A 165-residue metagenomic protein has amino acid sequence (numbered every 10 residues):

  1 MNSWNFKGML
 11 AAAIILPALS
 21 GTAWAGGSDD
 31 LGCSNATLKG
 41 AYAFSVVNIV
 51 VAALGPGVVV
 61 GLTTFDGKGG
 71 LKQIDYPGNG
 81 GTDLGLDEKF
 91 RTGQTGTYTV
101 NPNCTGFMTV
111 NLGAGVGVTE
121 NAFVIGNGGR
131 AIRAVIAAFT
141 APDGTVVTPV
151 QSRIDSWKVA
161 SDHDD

Functional and structural regions predicted by a protein language model:
M1-A11: Bacterial N-terminal signal peptides that target proteins for export
W4, T22-W24: N-terminal leader/capping segments at the start of a protein or of a new domain
M9-S20: Bacterial N-terminal signal peptides
W24-D165: Mature soluble binding/inhibitory domains
